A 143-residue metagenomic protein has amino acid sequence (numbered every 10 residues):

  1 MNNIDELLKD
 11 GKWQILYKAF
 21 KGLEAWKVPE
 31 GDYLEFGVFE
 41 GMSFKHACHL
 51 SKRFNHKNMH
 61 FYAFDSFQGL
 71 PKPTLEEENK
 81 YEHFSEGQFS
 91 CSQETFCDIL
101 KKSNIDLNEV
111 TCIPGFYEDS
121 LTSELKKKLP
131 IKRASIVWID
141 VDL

Functional and structural regions predicted by a protein language model:
M1-L143: A short alpha-helical cap/connector motif
